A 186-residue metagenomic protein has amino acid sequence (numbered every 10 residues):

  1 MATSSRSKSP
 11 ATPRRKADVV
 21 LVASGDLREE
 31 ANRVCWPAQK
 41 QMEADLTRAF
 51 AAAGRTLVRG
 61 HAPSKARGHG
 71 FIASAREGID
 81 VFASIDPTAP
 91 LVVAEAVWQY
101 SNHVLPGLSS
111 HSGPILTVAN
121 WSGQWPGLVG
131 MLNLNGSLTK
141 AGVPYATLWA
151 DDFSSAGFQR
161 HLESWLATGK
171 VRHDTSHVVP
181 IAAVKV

Functional and structural regions predicted by a protein language model:
M1-V186: An N-terminal assembly and electron-transfer interface module characteristic of large anaerobic redox and radical
